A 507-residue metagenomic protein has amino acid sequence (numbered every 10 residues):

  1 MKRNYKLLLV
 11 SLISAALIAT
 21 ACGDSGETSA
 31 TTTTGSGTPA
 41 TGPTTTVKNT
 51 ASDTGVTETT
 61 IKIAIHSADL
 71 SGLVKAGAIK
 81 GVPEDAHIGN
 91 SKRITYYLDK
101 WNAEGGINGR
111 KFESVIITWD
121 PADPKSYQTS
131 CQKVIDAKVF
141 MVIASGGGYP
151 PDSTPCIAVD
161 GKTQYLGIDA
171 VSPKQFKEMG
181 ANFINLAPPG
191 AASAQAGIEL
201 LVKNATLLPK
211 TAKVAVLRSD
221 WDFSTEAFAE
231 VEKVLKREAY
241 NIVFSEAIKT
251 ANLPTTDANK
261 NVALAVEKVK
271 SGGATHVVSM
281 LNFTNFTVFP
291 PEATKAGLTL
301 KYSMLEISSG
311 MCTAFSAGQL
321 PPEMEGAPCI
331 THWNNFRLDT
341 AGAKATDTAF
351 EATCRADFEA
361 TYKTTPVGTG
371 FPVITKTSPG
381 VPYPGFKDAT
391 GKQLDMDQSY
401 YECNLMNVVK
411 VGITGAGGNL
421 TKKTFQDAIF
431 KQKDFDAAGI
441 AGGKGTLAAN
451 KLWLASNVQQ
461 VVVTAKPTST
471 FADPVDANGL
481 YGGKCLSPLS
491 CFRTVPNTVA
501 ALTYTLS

Functional and structural regions predicted by a protein language model:
C22-T31: Bacterial lipoprotein signal-peptidase II cleavage site
A30-K133: N-terminal extracellular/periplasmic Venus flytrap/periplasmic-binding protein-like
G37, G42-T50, T54, E325 (+1 more regions): Solvent-exposed, acidic/polar segments of extracytosolic/periplasmic ligand-binding ectodomains
N49, A103-G180, L186, G190 (+2 more regions): Beta-alpha junction/loop-to-helix N-cap segments that form part of ligand/metal-binding clefts
V134-G148, Q164-D169, K213-R218, S245 (+4 more regions): Periplasmic-binding protein-like
A181-A296: Extracellular/periplasmic Venus flytrap/periplasmic-binding protein
A293-C403, L502-T505: Extracellular/periplasmic periplasmic-binding protein-like sensory domains
P372-Y400, K410-P474: Segments of small-molecule ligand-sensing domains
